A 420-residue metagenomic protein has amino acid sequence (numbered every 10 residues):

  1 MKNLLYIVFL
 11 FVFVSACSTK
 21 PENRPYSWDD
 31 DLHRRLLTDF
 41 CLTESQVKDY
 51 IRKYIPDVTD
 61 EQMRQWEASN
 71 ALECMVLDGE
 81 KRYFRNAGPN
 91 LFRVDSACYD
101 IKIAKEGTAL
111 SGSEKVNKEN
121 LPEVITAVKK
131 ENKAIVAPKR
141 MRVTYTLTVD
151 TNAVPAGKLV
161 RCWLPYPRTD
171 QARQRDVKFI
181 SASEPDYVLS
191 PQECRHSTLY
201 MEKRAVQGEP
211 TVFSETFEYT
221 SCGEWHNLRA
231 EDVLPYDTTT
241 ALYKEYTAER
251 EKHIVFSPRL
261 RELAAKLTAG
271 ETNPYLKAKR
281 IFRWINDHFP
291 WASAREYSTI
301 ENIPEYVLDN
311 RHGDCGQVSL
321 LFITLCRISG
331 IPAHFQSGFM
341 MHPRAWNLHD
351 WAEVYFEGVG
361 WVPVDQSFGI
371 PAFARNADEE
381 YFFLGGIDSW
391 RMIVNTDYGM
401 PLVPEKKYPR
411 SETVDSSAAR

Functional and structural regions predicted by a protein language model:
K2-V8: Sec-dependent signal peptide recognition, specifically the positively charged N-region followed immediately by
S15-A16: C-terminal motif of bacterial Sec signal peptides marking the signal peptidase cleavage site
K20-P25: Mature N-terminal, pre-catalytic/accessory segment of carbohydrate-active enzymes
D29-W225: Intrinsically disordered, low-complexity N-terminal segments that are enriched in acidic
P191-D309: Acidic low-complexity segments
P274-I281, R311-C326: Active-site nucleophilic cysteine motif
Q317-K406: Hydrophobic/aromatic-rich core segments of domains that either
D397, P404-R420: Disulfide-stabilized, aromatic/cysteine-rich ligand-recognition loop
